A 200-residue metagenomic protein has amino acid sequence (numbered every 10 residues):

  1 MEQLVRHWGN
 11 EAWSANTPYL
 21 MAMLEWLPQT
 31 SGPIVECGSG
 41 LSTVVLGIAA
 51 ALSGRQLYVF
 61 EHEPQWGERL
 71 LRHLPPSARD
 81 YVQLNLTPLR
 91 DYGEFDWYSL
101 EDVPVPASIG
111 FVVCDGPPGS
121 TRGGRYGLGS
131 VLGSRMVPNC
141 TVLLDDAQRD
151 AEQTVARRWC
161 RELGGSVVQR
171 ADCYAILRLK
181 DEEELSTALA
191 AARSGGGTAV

Functional and structural regions predicted by a protein language model:
M1-Q29: Class I SAM-dependent methyltransferase Rossmann-like catalytic core, especially the SAM/SAH-binding loop
M23-T30, A50, S134-R135: Glycine-rich helix-loop-beta junction characteristic of Rossmann-like nucleotide cofactor-binding loops
T30-G40: Conserved class I S-adenosyl-L-methionine
P33, R55-Q56, Y81: Residues at the starts of beta-strands that form the adenosine-phosphate
L41-S53: Conserved SAM-binding loop of SAM-dependent methyltransferases across substrates and taxa, primarily the Class I
G54-H62: Conserved SAM-binding motif I beta-strand of class I
R69-A107: S-adenosyl-L-methionine
P117-V200: C-terminal substrate-binding/active-site "lid" region of AdoMet-derived donor-dependent transferases
